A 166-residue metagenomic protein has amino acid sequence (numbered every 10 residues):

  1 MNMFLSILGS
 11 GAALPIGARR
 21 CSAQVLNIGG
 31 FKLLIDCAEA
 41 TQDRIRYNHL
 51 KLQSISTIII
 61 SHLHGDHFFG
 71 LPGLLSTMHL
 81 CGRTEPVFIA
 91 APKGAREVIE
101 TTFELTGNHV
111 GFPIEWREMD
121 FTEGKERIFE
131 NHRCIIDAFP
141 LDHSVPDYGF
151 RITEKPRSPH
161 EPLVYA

Functional and structural regions predicted by a protein language model:
M1-N48, T84, F150-I152: Conserved beta-strand hairpin/beta-sheet module of binuclear metal-dependent hydrolase folds, prominently
F4, P86-F88, P113-E115: Residues at or immediately flanking beta-strands
S10-A12, L63, G94: Active-site metal-binding loops of divalent metal-dependent hydrolases
I16-A18, F129-A166: Active-site-proximal loop/helix segment associated with metal-binding centers of metalloenzymes
G29-F31, G94, K155-R157: Short loop segments at secondary-structure junctions
E39-A90, E118-D120: Active-site metal-binding motif and surrounding structural segment of the metallo-beta-lactamase
Q42, L52, G65, R96 (+2 more regions): Alpha-helix N-cap/helix-start and coil->helix boundary motif
P92-D147: Metallo-beta-lactamase
